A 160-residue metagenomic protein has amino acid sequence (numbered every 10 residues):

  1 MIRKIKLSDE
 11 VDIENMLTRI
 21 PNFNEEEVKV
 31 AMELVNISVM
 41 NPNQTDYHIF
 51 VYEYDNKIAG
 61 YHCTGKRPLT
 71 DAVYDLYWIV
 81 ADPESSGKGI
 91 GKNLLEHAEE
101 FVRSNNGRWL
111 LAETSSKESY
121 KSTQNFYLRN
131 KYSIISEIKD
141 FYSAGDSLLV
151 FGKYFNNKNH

Functional and structural regions predicted by a protein language model:
K4-Y77, D82-E84, L95-E96, F101 (+3 more regions): Acetyl-CoA-dependent GNAT
Y47, D146-V150: Short hydrophobic/aromatic beta-strand or adjacent loop that forms the aromatic wall/cage of a ligand/substrate-binding
G87: Glycine-rich ATP-lid loops
V102-S115: Conserved GNAT acetyl-CoA-binding A-motif
A112-T123, F141-G145: Conserved beta-strand-loop-alpha-helix junction that forms the acyl-donor binding cleft
T123, Y127, Y132: Conserved active-site tyrosine of GNAT-family acetyltransferases
K131-K139: Low-complexity, intrinsically disordered Gly/Pro/Thr-rich segments
